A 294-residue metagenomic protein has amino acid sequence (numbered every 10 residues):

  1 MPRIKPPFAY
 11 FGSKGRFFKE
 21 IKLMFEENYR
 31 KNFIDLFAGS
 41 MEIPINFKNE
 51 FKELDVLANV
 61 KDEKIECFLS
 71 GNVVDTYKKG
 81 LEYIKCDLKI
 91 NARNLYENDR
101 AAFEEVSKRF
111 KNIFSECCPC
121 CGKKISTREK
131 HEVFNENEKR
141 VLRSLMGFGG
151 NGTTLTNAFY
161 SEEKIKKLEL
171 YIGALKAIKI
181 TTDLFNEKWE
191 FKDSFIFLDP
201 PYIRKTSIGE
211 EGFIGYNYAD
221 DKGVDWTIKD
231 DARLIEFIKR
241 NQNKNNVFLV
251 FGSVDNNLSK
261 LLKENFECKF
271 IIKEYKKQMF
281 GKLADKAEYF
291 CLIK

Functional and structural regions predicted by a protein language model:
M1-F37, E42-N46: S-adenosyl-L-methionine
I21, F33-F47, A58-D62, V141-F148 (+2 more regions): Conserved proline-anchored active-site loop of SAM-dependent methyltransferases that bridges a beta-strand
E26, N186-K192: Short amphipathic alpha-helix with an adjacent loop that forms part of the alpha/beta core around
E50, L54-K179: Class I S-adenosyl-L-methionine-dependent methyltransferase module
K61, G173-N186, D225-D230: Adenosine-cofactor binding site in Rossmann-like domains, unifying the SAM/SAH pocket of S-adenosylmethionine-dependent
F195, I203-L249: SAM-dependent methyltransferase catalytic-core segment centered on the flexible catalytic loop and adjoining short
D231-K277: Conserved Class I SAM-dependent methyltransferase catalytic core
M279-K294: Core SAM-dependent methyltransferase catalytic element
